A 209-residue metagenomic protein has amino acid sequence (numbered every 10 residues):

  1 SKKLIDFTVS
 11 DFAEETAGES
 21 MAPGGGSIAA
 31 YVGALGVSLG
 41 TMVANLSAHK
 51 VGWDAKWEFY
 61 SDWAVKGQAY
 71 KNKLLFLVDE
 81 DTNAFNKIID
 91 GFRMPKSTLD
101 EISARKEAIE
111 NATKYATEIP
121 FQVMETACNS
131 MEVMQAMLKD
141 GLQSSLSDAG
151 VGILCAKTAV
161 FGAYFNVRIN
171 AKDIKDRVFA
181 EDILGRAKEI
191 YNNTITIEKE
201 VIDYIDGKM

Functional and structural regions predicted by a protein language model:
K2-F7, Q122, I169-N170: Polytopic transmembrane helical bundles with strong interfacial aromatic enrichment
K3-P23: Short, hydrophobic/aliphatic alpha-helical segments
T16-T41, S144-A163: Conserved phosphate/anionic-ligand binding catalytic regions in large, soluble enzymes, centered on
Y31-L35, W63, Y70-L77, A116-T126 (+5 more regions): Amphipathic alpha-helix face/heptad-repeat signature
M42-D54: Transmembrane signal-anchor/signal-peptide helices with a preference for the extracytoplasmic
V51-M94, I190, I197: A structural-propensity feature for long, helix-poor, extended segments
D81, F85-L154, T158: Amphipathic alpha-helical interface segments
S130, S145-Y204: Preference for long, well-ordered alpha-helical segments
